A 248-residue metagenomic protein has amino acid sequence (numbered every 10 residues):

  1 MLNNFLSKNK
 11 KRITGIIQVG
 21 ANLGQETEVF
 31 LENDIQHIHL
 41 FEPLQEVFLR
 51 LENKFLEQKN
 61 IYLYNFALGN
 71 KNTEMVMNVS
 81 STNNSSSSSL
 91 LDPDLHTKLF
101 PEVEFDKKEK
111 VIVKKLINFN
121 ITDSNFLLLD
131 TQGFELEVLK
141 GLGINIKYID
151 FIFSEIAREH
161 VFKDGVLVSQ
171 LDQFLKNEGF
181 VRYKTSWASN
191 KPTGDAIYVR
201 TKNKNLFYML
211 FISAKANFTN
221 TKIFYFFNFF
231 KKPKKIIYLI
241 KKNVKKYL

Functional and structural regions predicted by a protein language model:
M1-L248: Phosphate/nucleotide-binding beta-alpha loop and adjacent structural elements of enzyme active sites
